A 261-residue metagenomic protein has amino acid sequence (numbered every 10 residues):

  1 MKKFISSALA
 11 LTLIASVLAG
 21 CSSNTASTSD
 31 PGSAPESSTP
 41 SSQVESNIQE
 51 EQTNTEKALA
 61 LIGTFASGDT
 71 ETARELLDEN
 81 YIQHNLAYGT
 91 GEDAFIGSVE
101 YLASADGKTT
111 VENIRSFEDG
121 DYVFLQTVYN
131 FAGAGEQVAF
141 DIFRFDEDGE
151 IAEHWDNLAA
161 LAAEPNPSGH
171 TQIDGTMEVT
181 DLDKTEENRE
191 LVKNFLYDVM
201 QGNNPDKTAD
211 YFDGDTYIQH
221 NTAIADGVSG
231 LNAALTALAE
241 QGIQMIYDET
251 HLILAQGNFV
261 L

Functional and structural regions predicted by a protein language model:
M1-F4: Positively charged n-region of N-terminal signal peptides that target proteins for export
S7-L13: Sec-dependent N-terminal signal peptides
S16-G20: C-terminal motif of bacterial Sec signal peptides marking the signal peptidase cleavage site
S22-N24, D30-L261: C-terminal and inter-domain tail/linker signature
